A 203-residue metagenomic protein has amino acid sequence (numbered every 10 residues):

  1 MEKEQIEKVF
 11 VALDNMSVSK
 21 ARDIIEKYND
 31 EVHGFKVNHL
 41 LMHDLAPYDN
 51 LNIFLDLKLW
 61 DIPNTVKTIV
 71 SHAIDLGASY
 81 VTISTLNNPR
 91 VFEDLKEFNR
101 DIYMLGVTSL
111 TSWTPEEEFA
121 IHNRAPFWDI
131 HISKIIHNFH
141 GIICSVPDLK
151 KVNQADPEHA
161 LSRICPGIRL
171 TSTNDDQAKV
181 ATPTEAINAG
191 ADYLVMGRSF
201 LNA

Functional and structural regions predicted by a protein language model:
M1-D23, Q154-A155, A160, A181: N-terminal amphipathic alpha-helix/helix-capping segment at the start of soluble metabolic enzymes
E2-E4, I25-D30, D44-N52, H72-D75 (+3 more regions): Acidic (Asp/Glu)-rich catalytic clusters
Q5-I6, D61-I164, R169-T173: Conserved anion-binding
E26-V37, L76-S79, I135-H137: Catalytic domains of carbohydrate-active enzymes, especially glycoside hydrolases
H33-D44, L201: Glycine-rich, proline-tolerant flexible connector loops at the mouths of alpha/beta enzymes
K36-H39, L51-I62: Active-site cofactor/substrate anionic-group-binding motifs, chiefly glycine- and Lys/Arg-rich phosphate-binding loops
S79-V91, L170, T182-A203: Glycine-rich phosphate-binding active-site loops on the catalytic face of alpha/beta enzymes
